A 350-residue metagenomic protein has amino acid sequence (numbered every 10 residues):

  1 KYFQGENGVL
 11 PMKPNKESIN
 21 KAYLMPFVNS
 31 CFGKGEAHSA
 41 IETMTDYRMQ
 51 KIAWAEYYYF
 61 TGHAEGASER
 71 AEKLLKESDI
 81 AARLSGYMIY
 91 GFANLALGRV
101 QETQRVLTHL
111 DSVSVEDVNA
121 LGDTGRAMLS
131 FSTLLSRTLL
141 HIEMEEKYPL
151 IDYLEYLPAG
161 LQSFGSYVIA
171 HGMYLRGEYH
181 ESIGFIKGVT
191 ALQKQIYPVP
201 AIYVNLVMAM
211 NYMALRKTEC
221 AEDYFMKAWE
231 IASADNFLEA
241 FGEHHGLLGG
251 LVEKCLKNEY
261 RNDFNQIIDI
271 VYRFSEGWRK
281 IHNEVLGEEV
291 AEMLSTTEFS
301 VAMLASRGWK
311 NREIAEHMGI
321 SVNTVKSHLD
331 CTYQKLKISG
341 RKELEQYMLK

Functional and structural regions predicted by a protein language model:
K1-S30, R48-H63, L84-R99, G125-E143 (+3 more regions): Tandem amphipathic alpha-helical repeat scaffolds
Y2-P11, H38-Y47, E72-R83, T108-T124 (+3 more regions): Solenoid-like repeat scaffolds
S30-A37: Mature catalytic core of soluble alpha/beta enzymes
E65, Q101-Q104, M144, H180 (+1 more regions): Residue register within tetratricopeptide repeats
A71, G86, G91-A93, A302-A305: Small side chains
Y90-E102, V106-L121, P200, N205-L215 (+5 more regions): Long amphipathic alpha-helical scaffold regions
L135, P158-K194, P198-T296, R312: Linker/hinge segments immediately adjacent to helix-turn-helix/homeobox DNA-binding domains
R279-D330, Q334-S339, E345-K350: Helix-turn-helix DNA-binding segment
